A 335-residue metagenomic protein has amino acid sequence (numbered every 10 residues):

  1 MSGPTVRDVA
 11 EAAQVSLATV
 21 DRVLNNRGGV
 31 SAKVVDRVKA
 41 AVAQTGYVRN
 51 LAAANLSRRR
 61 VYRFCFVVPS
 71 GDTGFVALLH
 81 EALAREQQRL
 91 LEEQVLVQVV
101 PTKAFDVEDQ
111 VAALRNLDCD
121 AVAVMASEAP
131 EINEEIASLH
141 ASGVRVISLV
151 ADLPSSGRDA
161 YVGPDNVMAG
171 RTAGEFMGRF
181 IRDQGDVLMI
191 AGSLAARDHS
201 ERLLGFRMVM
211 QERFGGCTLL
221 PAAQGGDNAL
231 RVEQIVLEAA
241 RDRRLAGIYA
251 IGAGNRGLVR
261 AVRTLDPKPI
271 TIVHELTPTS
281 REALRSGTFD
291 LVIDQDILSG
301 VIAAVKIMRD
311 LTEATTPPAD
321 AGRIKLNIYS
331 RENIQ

Functional and structural regions predicted by a protein language model:
M1-R58: N-terminal helix-turn-helix DNA-binding module of bacterial transcription factors
R49-D109: Amphipathic helical "hinge" segments at domain boundaries
P69-A77, Q98-D109, E128, V162-T172 (+5 more regions): Hinge/beta->alpha junction and helix N-cap segments in small-molecule ligand-binding domains
Q88-E93, S142, M210-C217, D242 (+1 more regions): Short helix-capping segments at alpha-helix termini
A121-V122, A126-S138, F206, A223-T279: Hydrophobic alpha-helical
A129-M168, T277-R285: Flexible loop/hinge segments that line or gate small-molecule binding clefts
A169-D186: A conserved helix-loop-strand patch within extracytoplasmic ligand-binding domains of the periplasmic binding
M210, L298-Q335: Hinge/cleft segment of the Venus flytrap/periplasmic-binding protein
